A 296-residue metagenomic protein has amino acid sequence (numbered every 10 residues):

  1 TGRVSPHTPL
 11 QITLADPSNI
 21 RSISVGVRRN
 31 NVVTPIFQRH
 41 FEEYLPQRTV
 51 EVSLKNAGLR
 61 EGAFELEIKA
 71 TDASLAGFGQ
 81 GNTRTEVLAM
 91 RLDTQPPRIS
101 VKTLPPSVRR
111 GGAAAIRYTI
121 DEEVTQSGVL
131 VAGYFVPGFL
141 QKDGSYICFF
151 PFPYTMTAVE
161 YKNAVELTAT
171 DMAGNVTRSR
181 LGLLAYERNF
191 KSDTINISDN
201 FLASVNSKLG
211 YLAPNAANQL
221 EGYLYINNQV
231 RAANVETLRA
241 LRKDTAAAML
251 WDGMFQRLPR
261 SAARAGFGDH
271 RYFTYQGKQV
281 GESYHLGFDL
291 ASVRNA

Functional and structural regions predicted by a protein language model:
T1-T157, V165-K191: Surface-exposed loop/turn and intrinsically disordered segments
D93, K191-A296: Surface-exposed, glycine-biased beta-strand/turn segments
V129, G133-Y186, R242-R294: Structured core of small recognition/catalytic domains
